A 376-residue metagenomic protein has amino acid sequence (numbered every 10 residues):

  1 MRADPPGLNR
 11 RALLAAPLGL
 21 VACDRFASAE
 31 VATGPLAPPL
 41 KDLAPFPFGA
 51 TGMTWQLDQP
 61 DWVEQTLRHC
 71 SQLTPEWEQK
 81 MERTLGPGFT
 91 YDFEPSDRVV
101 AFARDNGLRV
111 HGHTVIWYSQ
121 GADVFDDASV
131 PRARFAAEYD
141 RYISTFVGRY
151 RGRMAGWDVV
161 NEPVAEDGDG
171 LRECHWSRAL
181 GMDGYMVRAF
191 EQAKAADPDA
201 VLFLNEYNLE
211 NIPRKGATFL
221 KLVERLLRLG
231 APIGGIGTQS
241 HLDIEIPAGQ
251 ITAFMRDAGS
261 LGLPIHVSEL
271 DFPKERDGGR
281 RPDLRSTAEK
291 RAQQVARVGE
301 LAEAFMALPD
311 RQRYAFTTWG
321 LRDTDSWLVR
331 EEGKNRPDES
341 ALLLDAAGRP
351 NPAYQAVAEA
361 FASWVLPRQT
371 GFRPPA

Functional and structural regions predicted by a protein language model:
M1-D24: N-terminal secretory signal peptides and thylakoid transit peptides that target proteins across membranes
R25-T51: C-terminal segment of N-terminal export signals and the immediately downstream linker at the start of the mature
L43-D97, F102, R109, V115-V130: N-terminal substrate-binding region of glycoside hydrolase catalytic domains
T51-W62, M81-E94, V164-E166, L209-T218 (+2 more regions): Acidic-and-aromatic substrate-binding clefts and catalytic sites of carbohydrate-active enzymes
L73, A103, W157, I236 (+2 more regions): Conserved, mostly hydrophobic/aromatic
T74-E78, R98-A179, D183-V201, Y207-L209 (+1 more regions): Substrate-binding cleft and catalytic face of glycoside hydrolase catalytic domains, especially the flexible beta-alpha
D158, P163-A179, Q250-D257, L270-A376: Aromatic-rich peripheral "rim/lid" segments of glycoside hydrolase catalytic domains that contact and position glycan
D183-R188, D197-V201, G216-A217, R225-R281 (+2 more regions): Glycoside hydrolase catalytic-domain groove-lining segments
